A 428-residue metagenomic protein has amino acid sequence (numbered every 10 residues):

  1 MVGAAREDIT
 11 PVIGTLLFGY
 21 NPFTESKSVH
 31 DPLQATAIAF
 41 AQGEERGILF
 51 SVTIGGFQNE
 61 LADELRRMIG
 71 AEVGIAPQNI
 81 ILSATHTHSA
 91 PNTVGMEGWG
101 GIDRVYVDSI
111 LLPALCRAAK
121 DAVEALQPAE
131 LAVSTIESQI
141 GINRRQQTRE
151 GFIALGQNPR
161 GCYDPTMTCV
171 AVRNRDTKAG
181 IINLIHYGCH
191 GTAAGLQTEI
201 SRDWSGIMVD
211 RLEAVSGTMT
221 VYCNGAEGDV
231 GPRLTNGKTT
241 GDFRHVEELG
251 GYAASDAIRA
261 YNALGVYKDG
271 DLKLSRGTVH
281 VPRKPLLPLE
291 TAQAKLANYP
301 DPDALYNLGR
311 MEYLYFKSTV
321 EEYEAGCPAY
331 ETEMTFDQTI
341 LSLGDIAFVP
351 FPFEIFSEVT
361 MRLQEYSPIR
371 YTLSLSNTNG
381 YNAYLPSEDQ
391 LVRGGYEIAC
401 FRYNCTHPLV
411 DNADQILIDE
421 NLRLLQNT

Functional and structural regions predicted by a protein language model:
M1-S83, T87-N236, T240-E248, Y261 (+1 more regions): Conserved beta-alpha junction segments in alpha/beta enzyme cores
A253: Anionic-ligand-binding alpha/beta catalytic cores of soluble enzymes and soluble regulatory domains that recognize
